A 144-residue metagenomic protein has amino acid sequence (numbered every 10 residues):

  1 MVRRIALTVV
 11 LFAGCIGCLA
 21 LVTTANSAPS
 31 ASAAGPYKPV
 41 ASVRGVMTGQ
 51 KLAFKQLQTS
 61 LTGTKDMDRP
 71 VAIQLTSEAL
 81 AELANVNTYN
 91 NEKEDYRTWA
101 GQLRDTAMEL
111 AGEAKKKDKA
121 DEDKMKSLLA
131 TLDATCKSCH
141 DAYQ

Functional and structural regions predicted by a protein language model:
M1-R4: Positively charged n-region of N-terminal signal peptides that target proteins for export
L7-T8, M108: General helical structural elements
V9-A20: Bacterial N-terminal signal peptides
G14, T23-A25, A31: Cleavable N-terminal signal peptides
A28-Q144: Sequence context surrounding c-type heme c attachment/ligation sites in exported
